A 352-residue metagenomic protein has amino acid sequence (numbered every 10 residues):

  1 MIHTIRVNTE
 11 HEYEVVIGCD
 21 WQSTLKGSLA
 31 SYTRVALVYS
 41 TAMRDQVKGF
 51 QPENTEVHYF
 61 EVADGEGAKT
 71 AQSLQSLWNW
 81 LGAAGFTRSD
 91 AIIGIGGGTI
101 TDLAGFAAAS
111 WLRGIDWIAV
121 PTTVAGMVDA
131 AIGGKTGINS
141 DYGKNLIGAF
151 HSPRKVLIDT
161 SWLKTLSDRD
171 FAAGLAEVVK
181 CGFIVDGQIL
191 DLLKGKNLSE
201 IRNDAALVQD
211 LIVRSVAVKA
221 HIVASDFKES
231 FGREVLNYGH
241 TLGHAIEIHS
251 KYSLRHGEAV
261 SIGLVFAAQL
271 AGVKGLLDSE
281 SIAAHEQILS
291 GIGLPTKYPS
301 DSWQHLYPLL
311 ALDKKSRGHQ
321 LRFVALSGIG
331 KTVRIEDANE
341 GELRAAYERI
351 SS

Functional and structural regions predicted by a protein language model:
M1-A91: ATP/NTP phosphate-donor binding region
M1-I2, A176-V178, L276-S352: C-terminal charged capping/lid subdomain of soluble metabolic enzymes
N8, G85-T87, S110-L112, N139-S140 (+5 more regions): Solvent-exposed alpha-helices and their adjacent loops that cap or buttress functional pockets in soluble metabolic
G18, L37, P121, D159 (+3 more regions): Residue-level signal for inorganic ion chemistry
A36, H58-F60, I93, I118-V120 (+1 more regions): Hydrophobic/aromatic beta-strand patches that form the interior of the parallel beta-sheet core in alpha/beta enzyme
T99-F106, M127-V128, A245: Short glycine/serine/threonine-rich phosphate/pyrophosphate-binding segments that cradle anionic phosphate groups
F106-S199: A glycine/threonine-rich phosphate-anchoring loop and its flanking beta-alpha core in nucleotide/phosphate-binding
K196-Q304: Active-site segments that bind and position negatively charged phosphate/pyrophosphate groups
